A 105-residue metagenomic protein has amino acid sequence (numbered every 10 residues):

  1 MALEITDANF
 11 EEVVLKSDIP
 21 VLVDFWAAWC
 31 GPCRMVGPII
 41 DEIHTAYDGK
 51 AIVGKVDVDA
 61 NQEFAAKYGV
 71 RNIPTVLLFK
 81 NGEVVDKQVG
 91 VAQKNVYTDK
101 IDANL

Functional and structural regions predicted by a protein language model:
L3-V21, Q62: A short beta-strand-turn-helix
T6, W26, I52-G54: Conserved Rossmann-like nucleotide-binding pocket used by diverse enzymes that bind dinucleotide cofactors
F10, V23, I40, D57 (+2 more regions): Residue-level signature of catalytic and energy-coupling elements of molecular machines, predominantly ATP/GTP-dependent
D18-I19, F25-W29, N72: Short pre-active-site segment immediately N-terminal to redox-active cysteine/selenocysteine motifs in thiol-based
D18-P20, G37-V56: Conserved helix-turn-beta segment immediately C-terminal to the redox Cys motif in thioredoxin-like folds
F25-I39: Conserved redox-active cysteine motifs that mediate thiol-disulfide chemistry, especially di-cysteine Cys-X(1-2)-Cys
V58-F64: Structural microenvironment flanking redox-active thiols in thiol-disulfide oxidoreductases
L78-L105: Non-catalytic, surface beta->alpha helical segment in thiol-disulfide oxidoreductase systems
